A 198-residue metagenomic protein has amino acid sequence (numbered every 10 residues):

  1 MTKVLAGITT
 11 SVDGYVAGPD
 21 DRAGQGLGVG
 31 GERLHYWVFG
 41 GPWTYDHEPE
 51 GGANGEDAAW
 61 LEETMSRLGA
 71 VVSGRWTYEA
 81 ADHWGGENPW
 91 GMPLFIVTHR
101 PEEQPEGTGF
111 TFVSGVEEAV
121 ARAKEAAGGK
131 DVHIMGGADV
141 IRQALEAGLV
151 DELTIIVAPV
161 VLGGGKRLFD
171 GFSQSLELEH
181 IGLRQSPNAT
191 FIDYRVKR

Functional and structural regions predicted by a protein language model:
M1-R198: Enzymes that bind and transform nitrogen-containing heteroaromatic metabolites
